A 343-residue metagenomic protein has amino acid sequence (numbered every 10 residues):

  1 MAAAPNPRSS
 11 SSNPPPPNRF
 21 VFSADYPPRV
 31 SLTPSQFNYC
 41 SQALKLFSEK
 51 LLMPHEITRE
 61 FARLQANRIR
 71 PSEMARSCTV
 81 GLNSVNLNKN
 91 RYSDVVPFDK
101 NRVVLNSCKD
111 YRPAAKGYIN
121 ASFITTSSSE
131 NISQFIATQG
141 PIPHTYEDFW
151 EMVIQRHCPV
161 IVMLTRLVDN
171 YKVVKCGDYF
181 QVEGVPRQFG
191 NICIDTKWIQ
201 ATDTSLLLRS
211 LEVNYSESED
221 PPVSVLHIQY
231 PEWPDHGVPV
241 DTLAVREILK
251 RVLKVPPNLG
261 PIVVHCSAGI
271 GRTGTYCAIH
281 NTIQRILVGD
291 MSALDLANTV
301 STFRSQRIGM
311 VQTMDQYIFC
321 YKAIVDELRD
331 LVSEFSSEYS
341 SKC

Functional and structural regions predicted by a protein language model:
M1-C343: Cys-based phosphatases of the PTP/DUSP/CDC25 superfamily and their flanking regulatory architecture
